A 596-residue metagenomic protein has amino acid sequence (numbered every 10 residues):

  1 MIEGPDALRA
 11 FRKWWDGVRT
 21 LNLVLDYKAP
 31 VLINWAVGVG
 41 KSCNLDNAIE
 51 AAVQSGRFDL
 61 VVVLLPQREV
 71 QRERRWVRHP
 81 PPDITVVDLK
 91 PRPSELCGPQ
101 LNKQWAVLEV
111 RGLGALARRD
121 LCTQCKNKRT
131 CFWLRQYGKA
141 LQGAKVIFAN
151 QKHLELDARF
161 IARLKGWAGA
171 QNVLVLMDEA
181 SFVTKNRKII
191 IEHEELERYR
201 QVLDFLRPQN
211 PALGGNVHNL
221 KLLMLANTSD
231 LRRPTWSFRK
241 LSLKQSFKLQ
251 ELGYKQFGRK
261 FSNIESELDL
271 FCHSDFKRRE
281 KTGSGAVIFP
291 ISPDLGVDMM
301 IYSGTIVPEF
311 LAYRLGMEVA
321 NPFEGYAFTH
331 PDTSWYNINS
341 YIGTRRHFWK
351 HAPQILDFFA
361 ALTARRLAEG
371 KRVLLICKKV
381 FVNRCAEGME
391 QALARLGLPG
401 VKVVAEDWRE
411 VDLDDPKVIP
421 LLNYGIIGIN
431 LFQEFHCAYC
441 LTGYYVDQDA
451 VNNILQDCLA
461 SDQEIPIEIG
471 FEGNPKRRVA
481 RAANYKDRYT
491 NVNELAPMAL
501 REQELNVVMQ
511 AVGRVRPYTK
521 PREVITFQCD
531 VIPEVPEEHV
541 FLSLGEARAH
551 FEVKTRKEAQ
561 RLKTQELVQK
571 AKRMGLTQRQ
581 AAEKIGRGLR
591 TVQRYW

Functional and structural regions predicted by a protein language model:
M1-W596: ASCE RecA-like P-loop NTPase motor cores that couple ATP hydrolysis to mechanical translocation on nucleic acids
